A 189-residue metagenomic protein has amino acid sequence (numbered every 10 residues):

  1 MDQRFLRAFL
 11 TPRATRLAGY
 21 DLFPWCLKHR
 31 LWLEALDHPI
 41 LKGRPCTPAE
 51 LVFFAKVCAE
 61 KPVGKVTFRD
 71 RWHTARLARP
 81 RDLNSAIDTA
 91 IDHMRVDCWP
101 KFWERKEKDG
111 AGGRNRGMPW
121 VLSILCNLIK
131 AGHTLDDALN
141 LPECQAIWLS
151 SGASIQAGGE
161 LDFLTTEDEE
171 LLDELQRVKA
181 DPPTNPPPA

Functional and structural regions predicted by a protein language model:
M1-P45, V52-K56, E60, R71-D162: An amphipathic, hydrophobic-aromatic interaction surface with interspersed Lys/Arg that forms lipid/phosphate-bearing
V66-D70: Charged surface patches that recognize polyanionic ligands
A153-A189: Accessory, usually C-terminal, subdomains that scaffold auxiliary metal cofactors
